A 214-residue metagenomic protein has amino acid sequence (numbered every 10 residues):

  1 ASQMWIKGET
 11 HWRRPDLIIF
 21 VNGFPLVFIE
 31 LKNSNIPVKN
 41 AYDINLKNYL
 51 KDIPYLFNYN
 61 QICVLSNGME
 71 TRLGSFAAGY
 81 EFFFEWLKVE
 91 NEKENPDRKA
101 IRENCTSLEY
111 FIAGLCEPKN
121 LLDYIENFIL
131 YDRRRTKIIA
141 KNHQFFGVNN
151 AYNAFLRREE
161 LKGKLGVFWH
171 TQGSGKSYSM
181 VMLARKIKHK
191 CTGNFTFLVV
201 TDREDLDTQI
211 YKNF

Functional and structural regions predicted by a protein language model:
A1-T201, D205-F214: ATP-dependent helicase/translocase motor core
